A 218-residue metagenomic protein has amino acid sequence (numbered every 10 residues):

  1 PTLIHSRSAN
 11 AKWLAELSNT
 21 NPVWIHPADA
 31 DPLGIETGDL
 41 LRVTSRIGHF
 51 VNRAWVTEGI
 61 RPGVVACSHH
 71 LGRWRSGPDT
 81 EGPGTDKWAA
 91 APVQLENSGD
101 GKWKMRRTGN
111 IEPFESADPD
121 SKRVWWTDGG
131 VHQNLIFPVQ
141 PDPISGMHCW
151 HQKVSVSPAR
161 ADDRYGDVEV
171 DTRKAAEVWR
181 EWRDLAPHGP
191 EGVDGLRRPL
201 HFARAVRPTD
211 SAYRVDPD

Functional and structural regions predicted by a protein language model:
T2, S8-D218: Long, contiguous, secondary-structure-rich segments that constitute the structural scaffold of globular domains
